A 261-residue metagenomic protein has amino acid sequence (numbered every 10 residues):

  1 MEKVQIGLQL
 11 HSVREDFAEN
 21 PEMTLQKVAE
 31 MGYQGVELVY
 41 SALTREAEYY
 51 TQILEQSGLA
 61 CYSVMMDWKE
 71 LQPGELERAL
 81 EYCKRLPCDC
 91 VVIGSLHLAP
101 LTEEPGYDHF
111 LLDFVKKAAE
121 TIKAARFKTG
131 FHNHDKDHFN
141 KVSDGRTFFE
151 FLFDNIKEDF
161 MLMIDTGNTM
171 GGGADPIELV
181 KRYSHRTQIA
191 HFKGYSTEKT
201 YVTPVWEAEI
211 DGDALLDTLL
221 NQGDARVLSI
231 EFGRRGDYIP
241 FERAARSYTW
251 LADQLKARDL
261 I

Functional and structural regions predicted by a protein language model:
M1-A29, Y82-C88, K141-I164, T169-I261: Histidine-acidic metal/acid-base catalytic patches
G7-E19, V64-P73, E103-Y107: Active-site mouth loops of central-metabolism enzymes
S12-R14, Y40-A42, D67-E70, S95-A99 (+4 more regions): Active-site-proximal loop/turn and secondary-structure-junction residues that shape catalytic pockets, frequently
E37, S63-M65, V92, G130 (+3 more regions): Conserved beta-strand positions in the central sheet of alpha/beta enzyme cores
A42-I53, P100-L101, Y107: Active-site-adjacent beta->alpha loops and helix N-cap segments on the catalytic face of soluble alpha/beta enzymes
R45-V64, F127: Short acidic, glycine/proline-enriched helix-loop-strand junctions
Q56-C61, L86, A118, A124-A125 (+2 more regions): Helix C-cap/helix->beta junction micro-motif
K69-M161, G171, E242: Active-site acidic/histidine proton-transfer and metal-coordination neighborhood in alpha/beta enzyme cores
